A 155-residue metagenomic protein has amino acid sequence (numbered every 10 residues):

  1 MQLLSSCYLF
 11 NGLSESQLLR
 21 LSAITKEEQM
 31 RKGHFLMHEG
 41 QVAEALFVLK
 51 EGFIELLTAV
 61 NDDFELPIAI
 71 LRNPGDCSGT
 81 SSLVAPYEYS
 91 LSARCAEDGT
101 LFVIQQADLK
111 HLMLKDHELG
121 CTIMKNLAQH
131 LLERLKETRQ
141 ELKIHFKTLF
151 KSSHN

Functional and structural regions predicted by a protein language model:
M1-E27, R31, S82, S153: Cyclic nucleotide-binding regulatory module and flanking cytosolic helices
H34-E97: Cyclic nucleotide-binding regulatory domains
Y89-S90, D108-L149: A small-molecule sensor/coupling module
L101-F102, H111: A short, charged helix-loop
L149-N155: Helical coiled-coil/dimerization "stalks" and their immediately adjacent regulatory linkers at helix->disorder
